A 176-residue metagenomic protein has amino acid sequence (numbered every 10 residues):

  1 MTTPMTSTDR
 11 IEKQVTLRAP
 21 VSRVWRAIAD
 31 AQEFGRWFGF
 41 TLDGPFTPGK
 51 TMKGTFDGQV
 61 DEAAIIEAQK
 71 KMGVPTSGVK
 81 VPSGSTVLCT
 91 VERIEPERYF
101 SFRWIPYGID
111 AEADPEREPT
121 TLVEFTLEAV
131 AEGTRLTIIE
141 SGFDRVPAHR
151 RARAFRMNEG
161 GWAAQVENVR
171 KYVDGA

Functional and structural regions predicted by a protein language model:
M1-E12: Short acidic N-proximal helix/loop "leader" segments that mark the beginning of a domain or an inter-domain linker
E12, Q32-T86: Short beta-edge strand/loop motif at the mouth of beta-sheet-based domains
V15, T86-R93, T120-A129: Hydrophobic/aromatic beta-strand elements that line small-molecule binding cavities or substrate pockets in beta-rich
R18-W37: Amphipathic alpha-helical segments
V21-S22, P45-P48, E92-F100, T126-R135: A short, structured loop/turn motif at beta-sheet edges
V24, F34, M52, V91 (+4 more regions): Hydrophobic pocket/interface hotspot
R103-D110, I139-V146: Short, solvent-exposed aromatic-acidic interface loops
G142-A176: A conserved amphipathic terminal alpha-helix motif
